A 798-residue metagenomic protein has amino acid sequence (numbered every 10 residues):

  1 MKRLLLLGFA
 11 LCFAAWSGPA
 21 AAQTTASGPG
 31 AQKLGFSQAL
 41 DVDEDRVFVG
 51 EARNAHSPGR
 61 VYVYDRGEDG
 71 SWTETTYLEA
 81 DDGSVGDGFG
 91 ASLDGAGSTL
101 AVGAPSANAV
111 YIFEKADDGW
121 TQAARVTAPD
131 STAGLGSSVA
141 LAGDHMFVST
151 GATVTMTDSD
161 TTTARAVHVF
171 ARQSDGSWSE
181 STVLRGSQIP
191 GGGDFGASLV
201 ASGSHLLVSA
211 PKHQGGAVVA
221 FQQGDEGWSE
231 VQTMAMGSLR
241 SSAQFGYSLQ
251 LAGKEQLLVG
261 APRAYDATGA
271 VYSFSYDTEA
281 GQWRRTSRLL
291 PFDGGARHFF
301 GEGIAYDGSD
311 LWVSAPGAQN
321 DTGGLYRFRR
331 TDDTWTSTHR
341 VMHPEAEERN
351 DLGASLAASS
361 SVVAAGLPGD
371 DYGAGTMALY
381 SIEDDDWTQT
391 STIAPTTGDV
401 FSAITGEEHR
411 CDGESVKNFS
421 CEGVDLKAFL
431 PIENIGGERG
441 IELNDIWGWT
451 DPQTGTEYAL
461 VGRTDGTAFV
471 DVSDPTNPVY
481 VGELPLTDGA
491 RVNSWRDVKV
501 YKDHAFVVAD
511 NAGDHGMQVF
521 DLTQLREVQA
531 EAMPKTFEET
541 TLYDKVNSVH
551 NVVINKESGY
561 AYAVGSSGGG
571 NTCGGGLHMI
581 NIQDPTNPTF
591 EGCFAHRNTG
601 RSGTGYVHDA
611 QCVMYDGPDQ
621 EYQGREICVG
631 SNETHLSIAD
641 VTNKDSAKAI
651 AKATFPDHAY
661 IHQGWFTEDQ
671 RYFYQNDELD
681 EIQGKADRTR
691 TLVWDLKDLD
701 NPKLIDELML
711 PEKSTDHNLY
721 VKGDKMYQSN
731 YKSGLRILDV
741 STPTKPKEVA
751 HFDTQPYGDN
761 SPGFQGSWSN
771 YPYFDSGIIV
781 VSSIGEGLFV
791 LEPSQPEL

Functional and structural regions predicted by a protein language model:
L4-C12: Sec-dependent N-terminal signal peptides
A14-S17: N-terminal signal peptide c-region/cleavage motif recognized by signal peptidases
A22-L798: Feature marking well-ordered beta-strand scaffolds used for ligand recognition
